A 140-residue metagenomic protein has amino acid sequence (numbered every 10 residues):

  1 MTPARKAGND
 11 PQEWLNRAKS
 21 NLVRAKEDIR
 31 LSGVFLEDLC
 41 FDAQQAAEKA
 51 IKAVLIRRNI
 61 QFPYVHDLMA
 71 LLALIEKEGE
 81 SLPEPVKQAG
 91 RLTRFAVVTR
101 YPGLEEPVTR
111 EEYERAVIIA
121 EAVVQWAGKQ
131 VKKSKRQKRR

Functional and structural regions predicted by a protein language model:
M1-R140: Terminal alpha-helical segments
